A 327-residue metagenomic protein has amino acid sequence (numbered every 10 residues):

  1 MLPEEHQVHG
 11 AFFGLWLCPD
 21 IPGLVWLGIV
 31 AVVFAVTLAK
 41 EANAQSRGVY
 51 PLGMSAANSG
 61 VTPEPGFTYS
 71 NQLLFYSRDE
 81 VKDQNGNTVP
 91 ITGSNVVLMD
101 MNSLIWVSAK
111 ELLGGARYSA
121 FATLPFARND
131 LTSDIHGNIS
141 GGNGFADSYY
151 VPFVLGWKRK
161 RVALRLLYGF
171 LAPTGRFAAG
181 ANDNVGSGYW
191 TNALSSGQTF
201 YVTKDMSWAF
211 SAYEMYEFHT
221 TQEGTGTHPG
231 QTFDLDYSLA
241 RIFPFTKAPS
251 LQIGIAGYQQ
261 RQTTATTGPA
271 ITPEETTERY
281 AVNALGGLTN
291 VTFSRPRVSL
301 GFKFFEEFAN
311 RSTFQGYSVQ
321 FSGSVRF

Functional and structural regions predicted by a protein language model:
L38-A44: Sec/Tat signal peptide C-region and signal peptidase I cleavage site
S46, S59-G66, S108-Y118, W157-L164 (+4 more regions): Short loop/turn motifs that connect adjacent beta-strands in outer-membrane beta-barrel proteins
S46-G48, Y76-M99, D134-G144: Surface-exposed strand-loop-strand hairpins of Gram-negative outer-membrane beta-barrel proteins
S59, N71, N102-S108, Y150-G156 (+5 more regions): Residues on the lipid-exposed face of transmembrane beta-strands in outer-membrane beta-barrel proteins
P65, S94-N102, A116, I139-Y149 (+4 more regions): Residues that define the transmembrane beta-barrel architecture of outer-membrane proteins
Y69-S77, A120-R128, L166-T174, A212-Y216 (+3 more regions): Transmembrane beta-barrel strands of outer-membrane/channel proteins
K82, T88, G224-F327: Outer membrane beta-barrel transmembrane domains
N95-L155: Long, hydrophobic/aromatic-enriched structural stretches that serve as scaffold segments
